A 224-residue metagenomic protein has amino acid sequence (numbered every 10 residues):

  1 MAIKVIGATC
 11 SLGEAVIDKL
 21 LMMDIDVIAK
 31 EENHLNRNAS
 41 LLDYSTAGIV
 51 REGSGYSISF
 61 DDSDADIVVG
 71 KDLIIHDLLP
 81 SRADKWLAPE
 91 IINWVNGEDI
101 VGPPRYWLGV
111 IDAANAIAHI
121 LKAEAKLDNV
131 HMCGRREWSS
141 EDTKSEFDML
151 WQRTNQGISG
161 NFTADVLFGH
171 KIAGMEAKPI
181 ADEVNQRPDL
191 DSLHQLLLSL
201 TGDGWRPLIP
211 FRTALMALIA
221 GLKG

Functional and structural regions predicted by a protein language model:
A2-M23: N-terminal Rossmann NAD(P)H-binding glycine-rich loop of SDR-like oxidoreductase domains
I6-G7, K30, C133: Short hydrophobic segments within beta-strands
T9-V16, N33-N36, L78-A83, P104-Y106: Short acidic, S/G/P-rich loop/turn micro-motifs used as interaction or catalytic elements
E14, K85-A88, E141: Short, surface-exposed alpha-helical segments at coil->helix boundaries
D24-H34: Conserved glycine-rich Rossmann-like NAD(P)H-binding loop of the short-chain dehydrogenase/reductase
N33-S81: Short, well-ordered secondary-structure micro-motifs within conserved domains or adaptor modules
V68-H119, F147: NAD(P)-dependent short-chain dehydrogenase/reductase
A116, I120-Q186, L198, R206-K223: Mid/C-terminal beta-alpha module of Rossmann-like enzyme folds, strongest in SDR-family dehydrogenases/epimerases
